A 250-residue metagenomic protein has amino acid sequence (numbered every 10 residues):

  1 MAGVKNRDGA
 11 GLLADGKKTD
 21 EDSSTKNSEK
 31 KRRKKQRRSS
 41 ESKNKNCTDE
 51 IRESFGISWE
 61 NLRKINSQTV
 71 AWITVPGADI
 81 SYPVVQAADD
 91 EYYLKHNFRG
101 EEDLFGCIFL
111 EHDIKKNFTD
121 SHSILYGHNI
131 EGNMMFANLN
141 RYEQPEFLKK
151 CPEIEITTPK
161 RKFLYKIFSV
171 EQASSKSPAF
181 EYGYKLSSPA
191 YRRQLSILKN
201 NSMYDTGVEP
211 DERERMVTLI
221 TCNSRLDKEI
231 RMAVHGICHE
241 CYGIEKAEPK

Functional and structural regions predicted by a protein language model:
M1-K250: Solvent-exposed, non-transmembrane regions of membrane-associated and secreted proteins
